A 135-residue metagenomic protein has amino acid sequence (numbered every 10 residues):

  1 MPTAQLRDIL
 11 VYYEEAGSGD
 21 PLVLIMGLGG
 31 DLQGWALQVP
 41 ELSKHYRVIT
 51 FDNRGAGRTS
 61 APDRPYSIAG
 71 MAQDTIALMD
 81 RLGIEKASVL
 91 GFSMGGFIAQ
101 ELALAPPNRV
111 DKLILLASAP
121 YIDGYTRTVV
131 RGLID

Functional and structural regions predicted by a protein language model:
Q5-R64: Conserved HGGG/HGGXW glycine-rich cap/lid loop of the alpha/beta-hydrolase fold
P21, H45-R47, E85-S88, R109-K112: Structural signature of beta-strand start/N-cap positions in the alpha/beta core of ABC transporter nucleotide-binding
L37-P40, K44, A77, L104-N108: Short, well-ordered alpha-helices that flank and scaffold nucleotide-derived cofactor binding pockets
P40, I49-T50, R54-L90: Active-site loop/oxyanion-hole signature of alpha/beta-hydrolase fold enzymes
G55, G95, K112: Conserved G/P- and acidic residue-centered "switch" motifs that form tight phosphate/ATP-binding loops in soluble
T59, S93, A117: Catalytic nucleophile serine of serine hydrolases, specifically the conserved "nucleophile elbow" pentapeptide
G91, G95, A99: Gly/Ala-rich beta-loop-alpha elbow adjacent to hydrolase catalytic centers
Q100, L104-A105, D111-D135: Flexible "cap/lid" loop of the alpha/beta hydrolase fold
